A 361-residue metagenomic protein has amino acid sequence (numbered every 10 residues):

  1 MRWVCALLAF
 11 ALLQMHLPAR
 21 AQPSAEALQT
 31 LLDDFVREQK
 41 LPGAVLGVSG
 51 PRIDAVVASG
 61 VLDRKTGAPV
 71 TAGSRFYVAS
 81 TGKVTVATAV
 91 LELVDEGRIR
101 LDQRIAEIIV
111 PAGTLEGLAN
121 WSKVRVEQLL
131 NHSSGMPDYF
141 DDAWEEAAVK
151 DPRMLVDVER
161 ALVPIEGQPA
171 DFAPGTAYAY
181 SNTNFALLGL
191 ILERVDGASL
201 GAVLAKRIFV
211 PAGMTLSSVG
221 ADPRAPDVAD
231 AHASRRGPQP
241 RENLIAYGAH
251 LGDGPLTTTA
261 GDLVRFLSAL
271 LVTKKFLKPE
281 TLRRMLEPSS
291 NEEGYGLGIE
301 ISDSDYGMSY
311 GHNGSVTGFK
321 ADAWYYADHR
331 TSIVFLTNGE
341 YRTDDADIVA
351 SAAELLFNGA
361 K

Functional and structural regions predicted by a protein language model:
M1-W3: Positively charged n-region of N-terminal signal peptides that target proteins for export
C5-M15: Bacterial N-terminal signal peptides
A19-P23: Boundary at the C-terminal end of the N-terminal hydrophobic targeting segment
A25-F76, R98, G167, G307: Short, conserved catalytic-motif segment at the N-terminal edge
R37-G43, K65-L129, F172-T183, L251-G254 (+1 more regions): Short active-site loop at a secondary-structure junction that contains or immediately precedes the catalytic residue(s)
I53-V56, V61-R64, G117-T317: Short, surface-exposed loop or secondary-structure junction motifs that flank catalytic or metal-binding residues
D305, E340-K361: Short, gly/Ser/Thr-rich active-site loops of penicillin-recognizing serine hydrolases
H312, A321-E340: Short, well-ordered beta-strand elements
